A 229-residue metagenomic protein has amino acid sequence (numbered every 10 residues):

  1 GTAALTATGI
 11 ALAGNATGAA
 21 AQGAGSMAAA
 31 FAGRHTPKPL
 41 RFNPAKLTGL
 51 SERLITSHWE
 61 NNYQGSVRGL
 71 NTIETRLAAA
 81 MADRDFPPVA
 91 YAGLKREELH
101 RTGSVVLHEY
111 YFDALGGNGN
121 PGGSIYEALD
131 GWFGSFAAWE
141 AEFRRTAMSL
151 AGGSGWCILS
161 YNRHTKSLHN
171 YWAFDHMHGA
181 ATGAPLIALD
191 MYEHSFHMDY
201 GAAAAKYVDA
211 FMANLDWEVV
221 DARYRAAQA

Functional and structural regions predicted by a protein language model:
G1-A19: N-terminal export signals
A4, S66-M81: Short amphipathic alpha-helical segments enriched in hydrophobics
T6-G9, P37, N61-R68: ...captures the hydrophobic TM-helix bundle architecture rather than a specific catalytic motif, and can also fire on
G25, A30-R34, P39, N61 (+3 more regions): All-alpha RGS (Regulator of G-protein Signaling) helical domain and cognate RGS-like helical scaffolds
K38-N62: Short His/Asp/Glu-rich catalytic/ion-coordination signatures at enzyme active sites or charged loops
T56-G69, G103-S104, Y110, G201: K/E-rich alpha-helical interaction surfaces of small helical-bundle regulatory domains
A147-G201, A205-E218: An amphipathic alpha-helical core segment
L215-A229: Low-complexity, Gly/Ser/Thr/Pro-rich intrinsically disordered linker/tail segments
